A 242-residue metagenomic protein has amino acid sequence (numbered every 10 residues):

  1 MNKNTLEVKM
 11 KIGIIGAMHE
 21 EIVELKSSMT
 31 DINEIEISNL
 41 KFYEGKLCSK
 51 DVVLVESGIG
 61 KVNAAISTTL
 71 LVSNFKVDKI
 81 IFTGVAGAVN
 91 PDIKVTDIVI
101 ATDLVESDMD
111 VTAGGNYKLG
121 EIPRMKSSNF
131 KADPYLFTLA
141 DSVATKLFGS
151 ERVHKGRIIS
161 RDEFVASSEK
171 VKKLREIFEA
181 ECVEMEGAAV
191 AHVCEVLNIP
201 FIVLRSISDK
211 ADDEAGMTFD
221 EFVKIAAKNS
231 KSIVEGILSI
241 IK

Functional and structural regions predicted by a protein language model:
M1-K9: Short, Lys/Arg-enriched N-terminal segments with co-localized hydrophobic residues within the first ~10-30 amino acids
K9-T69, F75: N-terminal short beta-loop-beta anion/metal-coordinating cradle
L70-N74, D92, H192-P200: Alpha-helix C-terminal capping segments
V77-I81: Proline-aspartate-enriched helix->loop->beta-strand connector
V89-I177: Mid-sequence, gly/pro-rich, charge-dense loop/helix-turn segments that line enzyme active sites
E163-K210: A C-terminal functional module that forms or caps the active site or interfaces directly with catalytic machinery
A211-K242: His/Asp/Glu-rich mid-to-C-terminal helical/loop segments that flank catalytic regions of hydrolases
